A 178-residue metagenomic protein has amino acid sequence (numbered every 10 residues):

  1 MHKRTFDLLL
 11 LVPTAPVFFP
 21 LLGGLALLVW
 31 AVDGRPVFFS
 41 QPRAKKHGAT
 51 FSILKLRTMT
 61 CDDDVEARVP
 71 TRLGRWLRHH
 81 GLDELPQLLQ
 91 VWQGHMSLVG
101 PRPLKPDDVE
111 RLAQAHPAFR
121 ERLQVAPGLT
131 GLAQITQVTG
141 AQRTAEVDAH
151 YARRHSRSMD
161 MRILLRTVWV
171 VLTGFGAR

Functional and structural regions predicted by a protein language model:
M1-T60, R162-R178: A hydrophobic, helix-centered structural microdomain
H2, F18, A67, R78-L82 (+1 more regions): Short, solvent-exposed loop/helix junctions and linker helices that flank or host conserved functional motifs
L8, E121-R178: C-terminal terminal-structure detector
L25, F39-S40, V99-P101, D107 (+2 more regions): Short, hydrophobic secondary-structure boundary micro-motifs
W30-A31, H79, V91, V138: Conserved catalytic core of Hanks-type protein kinase domains
P36-W76, L129-V147: Short, glycine-rich, amphipathic interfacial segments at transmembrane boundaries or analogous
A67-A126, L164: A short, structured surface patch at a secondary-structure boundary
